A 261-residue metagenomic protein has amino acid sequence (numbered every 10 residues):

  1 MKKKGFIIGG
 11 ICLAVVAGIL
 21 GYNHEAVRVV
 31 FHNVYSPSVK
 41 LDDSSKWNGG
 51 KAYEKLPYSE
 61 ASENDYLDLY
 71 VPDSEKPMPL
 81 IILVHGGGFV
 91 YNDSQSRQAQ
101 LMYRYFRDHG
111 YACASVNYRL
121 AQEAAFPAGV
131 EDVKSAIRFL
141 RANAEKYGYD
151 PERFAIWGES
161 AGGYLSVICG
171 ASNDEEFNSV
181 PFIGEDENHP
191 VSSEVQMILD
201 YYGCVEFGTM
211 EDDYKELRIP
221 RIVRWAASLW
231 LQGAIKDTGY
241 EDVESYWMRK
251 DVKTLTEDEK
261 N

Functional and structural regions predicted by a protein language model:
M1-V16: N-terminal Sec-pathway targeting helices
V15-N261: Alpha/beta-hydrolase superfamily serine-hydrolase fold, recognizing
